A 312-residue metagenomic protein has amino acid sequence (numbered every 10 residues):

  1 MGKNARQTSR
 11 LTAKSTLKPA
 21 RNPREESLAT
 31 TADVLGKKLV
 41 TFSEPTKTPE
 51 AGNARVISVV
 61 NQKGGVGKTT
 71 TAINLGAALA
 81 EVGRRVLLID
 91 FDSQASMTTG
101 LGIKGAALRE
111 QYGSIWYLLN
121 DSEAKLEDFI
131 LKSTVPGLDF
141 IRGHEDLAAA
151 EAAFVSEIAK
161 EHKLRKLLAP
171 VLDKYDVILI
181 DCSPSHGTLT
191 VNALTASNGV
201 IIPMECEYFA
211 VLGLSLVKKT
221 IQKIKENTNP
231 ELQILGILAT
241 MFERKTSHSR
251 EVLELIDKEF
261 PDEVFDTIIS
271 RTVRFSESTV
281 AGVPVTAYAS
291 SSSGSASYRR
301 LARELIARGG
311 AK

Functional and structural regions predicted by a protein language model:
M1-K312: P-loop NTP-binding core
